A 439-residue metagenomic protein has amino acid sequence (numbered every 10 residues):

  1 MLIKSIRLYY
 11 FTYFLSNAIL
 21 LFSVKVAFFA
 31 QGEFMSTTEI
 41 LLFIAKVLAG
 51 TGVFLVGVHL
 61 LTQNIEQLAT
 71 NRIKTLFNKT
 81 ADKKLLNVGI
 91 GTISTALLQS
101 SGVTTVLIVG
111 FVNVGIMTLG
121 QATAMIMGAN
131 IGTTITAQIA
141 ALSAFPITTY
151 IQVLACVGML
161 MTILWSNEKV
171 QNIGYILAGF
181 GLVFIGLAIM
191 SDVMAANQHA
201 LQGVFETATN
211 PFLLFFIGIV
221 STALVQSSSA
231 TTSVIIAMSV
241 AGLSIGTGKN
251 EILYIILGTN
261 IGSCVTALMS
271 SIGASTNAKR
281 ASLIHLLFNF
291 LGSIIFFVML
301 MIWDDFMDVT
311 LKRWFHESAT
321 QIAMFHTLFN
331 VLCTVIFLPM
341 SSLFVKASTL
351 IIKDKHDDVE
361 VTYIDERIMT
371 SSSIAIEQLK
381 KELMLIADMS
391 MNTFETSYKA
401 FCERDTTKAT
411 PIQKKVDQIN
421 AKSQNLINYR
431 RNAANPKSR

Functional and structural regions predicted by a protein language model:
S36-A45, Q138-Y150, L201-T207, N250 (+1 more regions): Interfacial loop-to-helix junctions that mark the boundaries of transmembrane helices in multi-pass membrane
S36-T80, K84, I176-V220, M238: Helix-loop-helix hairpins and the membrane-proximal interhelical loops of multi-pass alpha-helical transport proteins
L41, A45-K46, G50, T123-A124 (+12 more regions): Alpha-helical transmembrane segments of multi-pass inner-membrane proteins, especially transporters/permeases
V47-H59, G91-T95, A155-L164, G179-M190 (+4 more regions): Hydrophobic core segments of alpha-helical transmembrane domains in multi-pass membrane transport and ion-translocation
V53, E66, G102-V106, T133-A140 (+5 more regions): Alpha-helical transmembrane segments and their lipid-water interface positions in multi-pass membrane proteins
N71, T75, K79, K83 (+13 more regions): Alpha-helical transmembrane segments of multi-pass membrane proteins, especially transporters and channels
L97-L98, T104-N130, A137-T149, L154-T162 (+3 more regions): Membrane-interfacial helix-loop connectors
M117, S143-F145, T247, I255 (+6 more regions): Cytosolic, long alpha-helical scaffolding segments
